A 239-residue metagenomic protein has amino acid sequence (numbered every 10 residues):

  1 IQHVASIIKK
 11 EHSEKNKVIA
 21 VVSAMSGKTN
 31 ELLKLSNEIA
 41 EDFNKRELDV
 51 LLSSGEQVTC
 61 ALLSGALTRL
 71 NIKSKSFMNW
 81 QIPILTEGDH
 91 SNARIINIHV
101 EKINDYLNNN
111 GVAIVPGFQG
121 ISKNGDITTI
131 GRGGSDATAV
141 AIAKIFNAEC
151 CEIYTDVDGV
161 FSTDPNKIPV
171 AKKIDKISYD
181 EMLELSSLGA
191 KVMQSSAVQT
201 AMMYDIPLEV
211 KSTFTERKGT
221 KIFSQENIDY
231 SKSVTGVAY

Functional and structural regions predicted by a protein language model:
I1-V198: Nucleotide/pyrophosphate-binding catalytic subdomain
S6-I7, S36-E38, M203, S224-I228: Short, solvent-exposed amphipathic alpha-helical segments in soluble enzyme and RNA/protein-processing domains
V22-T29, V210-N227: Terminal amphipathic helices with adjacent charged low-complexity linkers/tails
I96, E216-Y239: Long, charged amphipathic helices and adjacent flexible linkers at domain junctions
L107-N108, M203, T215, Y230: A generic structural signal for short, non-catalytic loop/turn and secondary-structure boundary residues
A190-S196, T200-K218: Conserved glycine-bearing catalytic or ligand-binding loops at nucleotide- and phosphate-handling centers of large
